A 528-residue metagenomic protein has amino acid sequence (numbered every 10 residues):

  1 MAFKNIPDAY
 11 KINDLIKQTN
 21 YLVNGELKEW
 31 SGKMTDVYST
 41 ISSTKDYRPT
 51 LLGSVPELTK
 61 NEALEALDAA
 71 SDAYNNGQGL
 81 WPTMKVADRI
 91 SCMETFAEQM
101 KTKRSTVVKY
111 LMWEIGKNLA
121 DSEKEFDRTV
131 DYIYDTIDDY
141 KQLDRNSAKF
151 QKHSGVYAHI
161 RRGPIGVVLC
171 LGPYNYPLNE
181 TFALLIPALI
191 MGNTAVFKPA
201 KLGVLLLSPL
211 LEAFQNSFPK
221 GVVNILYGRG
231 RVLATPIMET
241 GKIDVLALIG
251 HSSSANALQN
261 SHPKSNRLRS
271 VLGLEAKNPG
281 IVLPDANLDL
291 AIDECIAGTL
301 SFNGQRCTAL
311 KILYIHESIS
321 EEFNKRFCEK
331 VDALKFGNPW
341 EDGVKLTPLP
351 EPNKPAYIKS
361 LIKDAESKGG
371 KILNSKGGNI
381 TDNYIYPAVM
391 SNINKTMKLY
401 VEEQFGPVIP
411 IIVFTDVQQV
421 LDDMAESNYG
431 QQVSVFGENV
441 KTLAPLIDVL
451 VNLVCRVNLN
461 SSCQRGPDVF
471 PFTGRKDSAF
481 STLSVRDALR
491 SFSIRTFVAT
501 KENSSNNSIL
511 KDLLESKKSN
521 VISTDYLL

Functional and structural regions predicted by a protein language model:
M1-L51: Hydrophobic face of amphipathic alpha-helices that form TPR/SEL1-like repeat modules and related alpha-solenoid
G25, P49, R89, L111 (+9 more regions): Residue-level signal for inorganic ion chemistry
S43-L143: Glycine-rich loop-to-alpha-helix module at the N-terminal edge of alpha/beta enzyme cores
R48-L51, K242-I243, I281, K335 (+1 more regions): Conserved C-terminal structural/oligomerization subdomain of aldehyde/semialdehyde dehydrogenase
L52-L58, N75-L80, C170, G280-L283 (+5 more regions): Short, well-ordered beta-strand elements within core beta-sheets of diverse protein domains
Y74, Q78, A97-R104, V108 (+17 more regions): Structural signal for hydrophobic packing residues in well-ordered secondary-structure cores of soluble enzyme domains
L143-L290, F414, L527: Rossmann-like NAD(P) dinucleotide-binding subdomain of oxidoreductase/dehydrogenase enzymes
S217-F218, V245, S253-N394, V417-Q418 (+4 more regions): ALDH superfamily catalytic-core signature
